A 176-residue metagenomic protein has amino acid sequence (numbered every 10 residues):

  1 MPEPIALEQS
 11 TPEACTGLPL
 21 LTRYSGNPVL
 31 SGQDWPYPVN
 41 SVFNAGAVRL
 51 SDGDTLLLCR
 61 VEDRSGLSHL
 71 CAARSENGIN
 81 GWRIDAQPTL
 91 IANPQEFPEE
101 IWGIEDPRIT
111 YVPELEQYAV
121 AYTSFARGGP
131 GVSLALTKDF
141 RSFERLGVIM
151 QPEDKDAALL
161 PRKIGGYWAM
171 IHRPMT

Functional and structural regions predicted by a protein language model:
M1-W102, Y111-T176: Beta-rich carbohydrate-recognition and catalytic domains
